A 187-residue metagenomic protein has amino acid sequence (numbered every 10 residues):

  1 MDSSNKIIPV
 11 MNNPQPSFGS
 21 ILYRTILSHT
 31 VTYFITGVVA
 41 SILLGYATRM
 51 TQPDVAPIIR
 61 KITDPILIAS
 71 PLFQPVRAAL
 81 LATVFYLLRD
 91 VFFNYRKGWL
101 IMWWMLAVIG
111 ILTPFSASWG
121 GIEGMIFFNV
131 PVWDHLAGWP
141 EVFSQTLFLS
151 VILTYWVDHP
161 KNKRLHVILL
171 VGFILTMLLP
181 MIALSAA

Functional and structural regions predicted by a protein language model:
D2-A187: Juxtamembrane/disordered regions of integral membrane proteins
